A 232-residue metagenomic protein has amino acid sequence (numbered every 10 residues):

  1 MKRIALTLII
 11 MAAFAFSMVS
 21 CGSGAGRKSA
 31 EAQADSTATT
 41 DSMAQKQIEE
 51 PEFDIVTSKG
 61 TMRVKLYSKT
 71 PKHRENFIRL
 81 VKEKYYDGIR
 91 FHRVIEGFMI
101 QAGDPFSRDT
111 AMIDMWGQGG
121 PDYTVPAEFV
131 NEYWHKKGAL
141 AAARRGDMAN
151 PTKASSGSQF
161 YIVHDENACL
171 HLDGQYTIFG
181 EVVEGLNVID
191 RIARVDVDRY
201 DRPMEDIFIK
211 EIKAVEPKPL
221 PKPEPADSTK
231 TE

Functional and structural regions predicted by a protein language model:
M1-V19: Sec-dependent bacterial lipoprotein signal peptides
L6-T7, C21-E232: Cyclophilin-like peptidyl-prolyl cis-trans isomerases
